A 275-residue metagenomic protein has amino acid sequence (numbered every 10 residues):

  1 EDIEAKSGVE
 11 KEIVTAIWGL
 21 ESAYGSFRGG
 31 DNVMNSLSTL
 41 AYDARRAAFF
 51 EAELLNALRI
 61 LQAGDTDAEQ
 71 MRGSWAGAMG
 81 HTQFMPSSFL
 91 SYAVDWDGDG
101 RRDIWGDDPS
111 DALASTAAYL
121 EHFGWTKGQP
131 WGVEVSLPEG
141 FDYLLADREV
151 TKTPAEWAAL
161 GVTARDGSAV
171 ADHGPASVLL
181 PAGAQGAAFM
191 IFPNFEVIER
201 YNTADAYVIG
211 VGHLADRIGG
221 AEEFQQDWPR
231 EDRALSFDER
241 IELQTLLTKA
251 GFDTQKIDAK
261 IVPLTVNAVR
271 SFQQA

Functional and structural regions predicted by a protein language model:
E1-H173, G186-F189, V197-G210, L214-A215 (+2 more regions): Catalytic glycan-binding domains that act on GlcNAc-containing polysaccharides
A114, I209-G212, I241, T245 (+1 more regions): A generic structural signal for well-ordered alpha-helical surface patches
G174-F189, F237-L247: Short glycine/proline-rich, acidic loop/turn segments that cap or connect secondary-structure elements
L235-R240, T248-A275: Short acidic, glycine/serine/threonine-rich helix-capping segments at coil-helix boundaries
